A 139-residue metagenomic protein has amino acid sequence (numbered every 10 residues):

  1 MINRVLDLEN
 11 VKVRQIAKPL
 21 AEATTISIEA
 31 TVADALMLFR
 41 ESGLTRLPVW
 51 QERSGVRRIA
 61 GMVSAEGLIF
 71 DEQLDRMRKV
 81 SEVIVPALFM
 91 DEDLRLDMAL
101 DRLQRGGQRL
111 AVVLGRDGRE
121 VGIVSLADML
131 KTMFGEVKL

Functional and structural regions predicted by a protein language model:
M1-L139: Soluble cytosolic regulatory domains appended to membrane proteins
